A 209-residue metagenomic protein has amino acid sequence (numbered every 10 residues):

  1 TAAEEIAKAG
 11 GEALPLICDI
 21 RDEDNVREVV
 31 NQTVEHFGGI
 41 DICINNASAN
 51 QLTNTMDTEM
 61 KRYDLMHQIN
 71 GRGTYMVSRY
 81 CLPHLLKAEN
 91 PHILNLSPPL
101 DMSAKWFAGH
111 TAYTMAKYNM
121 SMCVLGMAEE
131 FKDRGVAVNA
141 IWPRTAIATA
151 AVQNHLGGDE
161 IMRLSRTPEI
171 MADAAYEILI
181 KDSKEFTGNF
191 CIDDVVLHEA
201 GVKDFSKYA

Functional and structural regions predicted by a protein language model:
A9-E12, Q32-N45, Q51, A137: A glycine-rich helix->loop->beta "capping" turn within Rossmann-like NAD(P)(H)-dependent oxidoreductase domains
I17-V29, M60: The beta1-alpha1 cofactor-binding region of Rossmann-like NAD(H)/NADP(H)-dependent oxidoreductases
G39-D41, S121-V124, F131-P143, E185-C191: Conserved Rossmann-fold SDR core element
N54-T55, E59-L65: Substrate-binding pocket helix/loop in short-chain dehydrogenase/reductase
S78-R79, L125: A short, exposed helix-loop element centered on a Lys and neighboring polar residues
L86-K87, P91-D133, W142-I147: Catalytic loop of short-chain dehydrogenase/reductase
A140-I141, G158-A209: C-terminal helical subdomain
